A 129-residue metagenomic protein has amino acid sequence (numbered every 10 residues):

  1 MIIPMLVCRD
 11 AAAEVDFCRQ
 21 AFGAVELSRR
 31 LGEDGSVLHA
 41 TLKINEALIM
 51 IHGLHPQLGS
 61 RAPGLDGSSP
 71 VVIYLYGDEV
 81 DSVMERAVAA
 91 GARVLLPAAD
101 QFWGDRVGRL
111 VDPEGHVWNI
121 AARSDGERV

Functional and structural regions predicted by a protein language model:
M1-M5, V15-V111, I120-V129: Vicinal oxygen chelate
R9-D10: Conserved beta-strand-loop-alpha-helix junction that forms the acyl-donor binding cleft
E114: Conserved ATPase active-site switch/coordination loops adjacent to the nucleotide-binding site
